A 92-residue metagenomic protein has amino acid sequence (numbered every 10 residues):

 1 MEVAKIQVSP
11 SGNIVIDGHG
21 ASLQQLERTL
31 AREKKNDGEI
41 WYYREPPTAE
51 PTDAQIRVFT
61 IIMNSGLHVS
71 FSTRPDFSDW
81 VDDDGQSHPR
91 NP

Functional and structural regions predicted by a protein language model:
M1-P92: Long, low-hydrophobicity, acidic/polar, solvent-exposed interaction domains
